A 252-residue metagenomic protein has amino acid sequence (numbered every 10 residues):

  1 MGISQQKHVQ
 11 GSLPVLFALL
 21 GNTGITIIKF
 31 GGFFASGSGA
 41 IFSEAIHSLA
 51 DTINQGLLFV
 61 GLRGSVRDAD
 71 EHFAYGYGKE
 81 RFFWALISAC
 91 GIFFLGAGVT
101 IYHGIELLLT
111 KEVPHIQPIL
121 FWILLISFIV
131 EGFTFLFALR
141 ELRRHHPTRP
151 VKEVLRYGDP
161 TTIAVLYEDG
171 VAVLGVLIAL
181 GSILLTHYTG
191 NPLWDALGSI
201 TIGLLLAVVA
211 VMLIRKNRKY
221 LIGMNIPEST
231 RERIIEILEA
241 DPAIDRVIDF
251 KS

Functional and structural regions predicted by a protein language model:
M1-I28, F33: Topogenic membrane-insertion module of multi-pass membrane proteins
G2-Q6, A74, A138: C-terminal ends of transmembrane helices
G11, E80-S252: Alpha-helical transmembrane segments and adjacent TM-loop junctions that form the membrane-embedded core of multi-pass
T23-F30, S36, S48, T52-L58 (+1 more regions): Hydrophobic alpha-helical membrane-embedded segments
I28, I46, I53, V60 (+2 more regions): Membrane-embedded alpha-helices of multi-pass transport/permease systems
F34-R67, I101, I163-L177: Acidic (Asp/Glu-rich) catalytic motifs at the cytosolic membrane interface
G61-E80, T110: Aspartate-rich (DDxxD/NDxxD/DxxxD) Mg2+/diphosphate-binding motifs and their adjoining helix-loop segments
